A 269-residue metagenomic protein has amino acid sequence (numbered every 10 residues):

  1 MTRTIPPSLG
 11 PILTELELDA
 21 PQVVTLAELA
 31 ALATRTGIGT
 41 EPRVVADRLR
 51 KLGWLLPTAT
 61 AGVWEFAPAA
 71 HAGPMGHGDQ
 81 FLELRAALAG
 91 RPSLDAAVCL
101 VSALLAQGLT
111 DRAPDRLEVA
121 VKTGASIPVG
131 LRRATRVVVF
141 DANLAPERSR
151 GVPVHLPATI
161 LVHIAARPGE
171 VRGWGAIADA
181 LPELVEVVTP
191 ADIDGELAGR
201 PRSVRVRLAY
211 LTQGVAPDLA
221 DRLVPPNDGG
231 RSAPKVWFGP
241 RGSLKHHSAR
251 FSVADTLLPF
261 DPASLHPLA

Functional and structural regions predicted by a protein language model:
M1-T2, A269: Intrinsically disordered, low-complexity and often Lys/Arg-enriched segments
T2-P92, E186-D192, G199-A209: Short beta-edge/loop segments at beta->alpha junctions of small alpha/beta modules that act as binding/recognition
V23, A97, H155: Short aromatic/basic micro-patch
L26, P42-L144, H247-A254, F260-A263: Short gly/ser-rich loop at a beta-strand->alpha-helix junction or flexible surface loop bordering the NTP-binding
A30, L104-L105, V162: Residue-level recognition of well-ordered secondary-structure positions
T34, R50, G108, A166-G169: Hydrophobic/aromatic-lined pockets within catalytic cores
A142-A269: Hydrophobic alpha-helical interaction segments
